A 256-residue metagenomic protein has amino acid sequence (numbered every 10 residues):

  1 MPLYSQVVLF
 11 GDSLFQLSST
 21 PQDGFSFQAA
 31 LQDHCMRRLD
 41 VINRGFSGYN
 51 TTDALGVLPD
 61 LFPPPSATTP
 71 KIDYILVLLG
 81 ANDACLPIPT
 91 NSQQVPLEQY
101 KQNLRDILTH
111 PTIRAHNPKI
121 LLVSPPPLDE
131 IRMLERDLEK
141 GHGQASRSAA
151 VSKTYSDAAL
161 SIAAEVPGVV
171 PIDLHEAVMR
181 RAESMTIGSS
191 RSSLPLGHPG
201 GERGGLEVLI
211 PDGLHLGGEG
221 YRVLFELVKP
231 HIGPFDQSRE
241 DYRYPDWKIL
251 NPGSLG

Functional and structural regions predicted by a protein language model:
M1-D53, V57-P70, I75: Serine-esterase "nucleophile elbow" of acetyl-processing enzymes
A30, G56-G256: Alpha-helical cap/lid subdomain in secreted, periplasmic, or secretory-pathway luminal O-acyl-processing enzymes
